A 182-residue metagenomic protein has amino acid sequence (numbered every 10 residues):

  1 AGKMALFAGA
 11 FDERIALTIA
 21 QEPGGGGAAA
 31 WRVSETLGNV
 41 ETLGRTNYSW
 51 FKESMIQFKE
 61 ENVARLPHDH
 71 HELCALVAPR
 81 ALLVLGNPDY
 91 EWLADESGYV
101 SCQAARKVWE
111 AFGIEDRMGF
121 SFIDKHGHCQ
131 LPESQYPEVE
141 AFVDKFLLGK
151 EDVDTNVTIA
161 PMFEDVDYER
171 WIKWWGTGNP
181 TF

Functional and structural regions predicted by a protein language model:
A1, Q21-G24, G86-P88, I123: Active-site-proximal beta-strand/loop segments in catalytic clefts of secreted hydrolases
G2-E13: Short glycine-enriched nucleophile-adjacent loop and the immediately C-terminal alpha-helix near the catalytic center
K3, K52-A64, G86, L147-N156: Short flexible/disordered coil segments
F7, S49-F51, C129, W171: Tryptophan-centered motif/residue detector
A10, C74-A75: Structural motif
E13-I15, V77-P79: Short coil/turn connectors at secondary-structure junctions
L17-L73, A94-C102, E110-E115: Mobile cap/lid helix-loop segments that gate and shape the active-site cleft of serine hydrolases
E72, A78-F182: Alpha/beta-hydrolase-fold serine-hydrolase catalytic core, especially in secreted/extracellular enzymes
